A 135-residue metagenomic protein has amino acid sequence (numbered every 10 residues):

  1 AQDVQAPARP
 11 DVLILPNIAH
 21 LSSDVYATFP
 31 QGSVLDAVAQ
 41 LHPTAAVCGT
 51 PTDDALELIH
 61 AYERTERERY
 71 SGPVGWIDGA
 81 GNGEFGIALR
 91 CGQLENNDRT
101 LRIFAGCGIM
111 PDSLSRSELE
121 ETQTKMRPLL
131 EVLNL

Functional and structural regions predicted by a protein language model:
A1-A61, N134: Contiguous alpha-helical scaffold segments within structured protein domains that host functional hotspots
A45-L135: Glycine-rich, small/acidic residue-mixed loop/short-helix segments
